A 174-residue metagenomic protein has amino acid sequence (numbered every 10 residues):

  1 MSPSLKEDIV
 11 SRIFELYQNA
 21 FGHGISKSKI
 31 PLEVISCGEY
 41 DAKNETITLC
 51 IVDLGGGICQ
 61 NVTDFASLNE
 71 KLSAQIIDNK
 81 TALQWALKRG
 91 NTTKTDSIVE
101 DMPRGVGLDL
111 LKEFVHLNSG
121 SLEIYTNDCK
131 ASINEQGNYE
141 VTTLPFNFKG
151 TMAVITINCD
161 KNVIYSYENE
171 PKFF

Functional and structural regions predicted by a protein language model:
P3-A42, L108-V115: Conserved ATP-binding N-box helix of the HATPase_c
N19, H23, I58, R89-T93: A short secondary-structure junction motif
L32-V34, E45, K149-T151: Residues at beta-strand starts and edge strands
G38-L49, F65-N69: Short beta-strand-loop-beta element adjacent to the nucleotide/active-site pocket used for signaling
D53: Acidic ATP/Mg2+-coordinating residue in the GHKL
G57-D64: A short glycine-centered beta->alpha linker in the GHKL/HATPase_c
A66, E70-F174: Flexible, glycine-/charge-rich segments associated with ATP-binding catalytic modules
